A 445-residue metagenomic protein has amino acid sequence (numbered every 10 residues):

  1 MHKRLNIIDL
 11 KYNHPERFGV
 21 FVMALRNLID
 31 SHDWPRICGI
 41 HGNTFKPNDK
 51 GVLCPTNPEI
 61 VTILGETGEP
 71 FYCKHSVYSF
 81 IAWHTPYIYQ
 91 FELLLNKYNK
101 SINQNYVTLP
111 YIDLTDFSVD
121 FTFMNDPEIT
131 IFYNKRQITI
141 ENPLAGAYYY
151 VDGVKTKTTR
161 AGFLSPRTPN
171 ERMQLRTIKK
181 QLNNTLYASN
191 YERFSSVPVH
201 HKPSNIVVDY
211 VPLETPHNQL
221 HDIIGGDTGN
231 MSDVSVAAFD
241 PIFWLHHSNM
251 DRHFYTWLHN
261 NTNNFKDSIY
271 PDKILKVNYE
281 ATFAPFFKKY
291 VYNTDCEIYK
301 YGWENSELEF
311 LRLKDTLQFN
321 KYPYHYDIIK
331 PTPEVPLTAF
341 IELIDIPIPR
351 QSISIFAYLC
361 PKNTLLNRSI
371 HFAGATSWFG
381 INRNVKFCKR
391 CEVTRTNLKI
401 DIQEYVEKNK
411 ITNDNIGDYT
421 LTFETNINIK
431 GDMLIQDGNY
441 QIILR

Functional and structural regions predicted by a protein language model:
M1-R445: C-terminal accessory segments of proteins
